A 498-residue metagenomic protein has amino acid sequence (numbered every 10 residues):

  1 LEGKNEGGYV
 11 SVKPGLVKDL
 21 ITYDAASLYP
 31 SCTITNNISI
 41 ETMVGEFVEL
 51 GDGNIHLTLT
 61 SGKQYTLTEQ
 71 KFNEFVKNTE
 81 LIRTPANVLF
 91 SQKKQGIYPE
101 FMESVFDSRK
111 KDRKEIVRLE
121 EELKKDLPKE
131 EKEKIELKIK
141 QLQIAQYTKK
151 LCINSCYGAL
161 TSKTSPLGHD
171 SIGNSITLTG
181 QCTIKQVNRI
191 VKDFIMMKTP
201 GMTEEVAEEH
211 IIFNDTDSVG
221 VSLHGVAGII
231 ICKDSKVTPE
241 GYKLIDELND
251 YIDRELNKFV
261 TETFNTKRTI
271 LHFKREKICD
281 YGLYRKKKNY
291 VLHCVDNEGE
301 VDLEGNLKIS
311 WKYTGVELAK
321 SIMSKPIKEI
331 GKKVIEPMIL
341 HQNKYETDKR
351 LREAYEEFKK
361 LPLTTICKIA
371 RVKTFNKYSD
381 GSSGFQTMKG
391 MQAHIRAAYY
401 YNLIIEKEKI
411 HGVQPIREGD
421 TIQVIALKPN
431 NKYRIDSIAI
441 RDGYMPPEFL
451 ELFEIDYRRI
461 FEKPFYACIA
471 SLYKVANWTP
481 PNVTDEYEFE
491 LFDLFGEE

Functional and structural regions predicted by a protein language model:
L1-N36, I40-E46, L50-K63, T68-E69 (+7 more regions): DNA-dependent DNA polymerase catalytic subunits
T79-S165: Active-site cores of enzymes that catalyze phosphoryl transfer or operate on phosphate-rich substrates
G158-T164, I211-G220: Core alpha/beta catalytic barrel or barrel-like domain that forms the active/cofactor pocket in diverse metabolic
T161-L178: Gly-rich Lys/Arg/Thr-decorated short loops/hinges at beta-loop-alpha junctions or inter-strand turns that position
